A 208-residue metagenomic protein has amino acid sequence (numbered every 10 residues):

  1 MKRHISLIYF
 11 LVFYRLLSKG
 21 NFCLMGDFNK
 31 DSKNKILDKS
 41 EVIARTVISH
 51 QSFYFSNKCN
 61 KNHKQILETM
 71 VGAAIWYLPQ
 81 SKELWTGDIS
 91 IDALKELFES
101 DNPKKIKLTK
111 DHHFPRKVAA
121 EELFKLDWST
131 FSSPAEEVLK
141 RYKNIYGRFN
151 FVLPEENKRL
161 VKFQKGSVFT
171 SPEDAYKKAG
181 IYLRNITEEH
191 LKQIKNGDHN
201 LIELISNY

Functional and structural regions predicted by a protein language model:
M1-L24: N-terminal amphipathic/basic-hydrophobic helices that include classical n-h-c signal peptides and signal-anchor
G20-K105, Q164-N207: Nuclease and nuclease-like effector domains acting on nucleic acids or nucleotide cofactors
N29-D38, P115, T130-V138, L153: General structural signal for secondary-structure boundaries
N102-Y142: Histidine-centered nuclease catalytic patch
T109-K110, N150-P154, R184-N185: A structural signal for short, well-ordered beta-strand segments and their strand-loop junctions that often border
K143-V168: Short Cys/His-centered divalent metal-binding micro-motifs
